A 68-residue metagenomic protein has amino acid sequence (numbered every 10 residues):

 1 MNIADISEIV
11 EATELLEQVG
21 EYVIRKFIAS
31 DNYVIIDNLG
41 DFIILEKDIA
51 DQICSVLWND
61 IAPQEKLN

Functional and structural regions predicted by a protein language model:
M1-A4, A62-N68: Short intrinsically disordered terminal tails
M1-E17: Negatively charged, low-complexity tracts enriched in Asp/Glu with abundant Ser/Thr
L16-V56: Acidic, low-complexity, intrinsically disordered interaction modules
W58-D60: Short interaction-hotspot residues at assembly and binding interfaces
